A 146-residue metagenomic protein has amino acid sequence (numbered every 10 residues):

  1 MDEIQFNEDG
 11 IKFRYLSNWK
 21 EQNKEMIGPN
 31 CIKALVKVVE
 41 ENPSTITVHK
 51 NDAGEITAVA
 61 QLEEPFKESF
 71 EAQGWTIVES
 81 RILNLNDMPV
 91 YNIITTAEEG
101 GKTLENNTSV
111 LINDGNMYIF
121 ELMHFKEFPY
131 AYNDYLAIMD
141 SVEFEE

Functional and structural regions predicted by a protein language model:
M1-I4, N30-K33, L85-I94: Short, hydrophobic/aromatic-rich segments at coil-to-beta transitions
E8-A58: Secretory pathway targeting signatures of secreted, lumenal, and periplasmic proteins
F13, E63, K67, Y135-M139: Extracytoplasmic/secreted envelope proteins and their assembly/folding machinery, especially bacterial periplasmic
S17-W19, N116-E146: Surface-exposed amphipathic alpha-helical segments
N18, V38-P43, N86-M88, L111-M117: Short, solvent-exposed coil/turn segments at beta-strand boundaries
N18-M26, A72-N84, E145: Short secondary-structure junctions
A53, F66, M123-E127: Short, solvent-exposed aromatic-acidic interface loops
E63-N113: Signature of long, low-cysteine stretches enriched in small and polar/charged residues
